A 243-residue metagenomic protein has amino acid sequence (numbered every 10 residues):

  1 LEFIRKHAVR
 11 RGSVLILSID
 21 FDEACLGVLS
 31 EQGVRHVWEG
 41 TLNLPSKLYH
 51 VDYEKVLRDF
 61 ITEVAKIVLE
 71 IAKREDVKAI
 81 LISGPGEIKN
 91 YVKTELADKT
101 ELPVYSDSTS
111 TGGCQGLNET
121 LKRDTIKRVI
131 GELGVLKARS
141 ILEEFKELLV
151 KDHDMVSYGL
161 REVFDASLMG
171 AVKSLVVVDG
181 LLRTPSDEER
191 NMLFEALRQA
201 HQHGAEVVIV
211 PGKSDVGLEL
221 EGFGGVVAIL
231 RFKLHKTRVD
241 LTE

Functional and structural regions predicted by a protein language model:
L1-E243: Terminal alpha-helical anchor/extension segments at protein ends
